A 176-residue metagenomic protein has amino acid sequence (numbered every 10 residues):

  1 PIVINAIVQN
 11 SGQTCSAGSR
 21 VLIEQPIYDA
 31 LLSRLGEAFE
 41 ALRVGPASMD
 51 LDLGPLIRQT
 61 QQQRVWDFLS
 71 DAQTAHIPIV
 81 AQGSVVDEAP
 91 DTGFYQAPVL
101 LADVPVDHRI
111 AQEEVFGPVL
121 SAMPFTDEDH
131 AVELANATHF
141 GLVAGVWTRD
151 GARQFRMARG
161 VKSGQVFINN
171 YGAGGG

Functional and structural regions predicted by a protein language model:
P1-P105, D129, E133-L134, I168 (+1 more regions): ALDH superfamily catalytic-core signature
R43, E88, T92-G176: Conserved C-terminal structural/oligomerization subdomain of aldehyde/semialdehyde dehydrogenase
